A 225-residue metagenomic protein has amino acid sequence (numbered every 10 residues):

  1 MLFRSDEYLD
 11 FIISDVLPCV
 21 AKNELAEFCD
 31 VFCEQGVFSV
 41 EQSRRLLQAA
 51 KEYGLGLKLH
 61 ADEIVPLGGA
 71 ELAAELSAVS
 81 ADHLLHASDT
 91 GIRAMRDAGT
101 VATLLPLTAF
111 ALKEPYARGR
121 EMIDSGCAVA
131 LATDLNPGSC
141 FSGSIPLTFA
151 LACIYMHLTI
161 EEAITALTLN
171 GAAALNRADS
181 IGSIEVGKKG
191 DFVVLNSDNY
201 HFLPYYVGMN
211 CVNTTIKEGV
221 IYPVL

Functional and structural regions predicted by a protein language model:
M1-L2: Short, small-residue-biased leader/transition segments that mark boundaries at the very start of proteins
S5-I13, G36-E41, A109-K113: Active-site glycine- and acidic-residue-rich loops that bind and position anionic ligands or nucleotide-like cofactors
I13-L17, S43, L47, I92 (+2 more regions): Generic structural signal for well-ordered alpha-helices, preferentially at hydrophobic/aromatic core positions
L17-D89: Acidic, glycine-rich loop-and-beta core segments that form the ion-binding/anion-interacting portion of active sites
G56, P66-S180, L195, N199-Y200 (+2 more regions): Active-site-adjacent C-terminal substructures of enzyme catalytic domains
V212-L225: Short peripheral tails and domain-boundary helices/loops at the edges of structured domains
